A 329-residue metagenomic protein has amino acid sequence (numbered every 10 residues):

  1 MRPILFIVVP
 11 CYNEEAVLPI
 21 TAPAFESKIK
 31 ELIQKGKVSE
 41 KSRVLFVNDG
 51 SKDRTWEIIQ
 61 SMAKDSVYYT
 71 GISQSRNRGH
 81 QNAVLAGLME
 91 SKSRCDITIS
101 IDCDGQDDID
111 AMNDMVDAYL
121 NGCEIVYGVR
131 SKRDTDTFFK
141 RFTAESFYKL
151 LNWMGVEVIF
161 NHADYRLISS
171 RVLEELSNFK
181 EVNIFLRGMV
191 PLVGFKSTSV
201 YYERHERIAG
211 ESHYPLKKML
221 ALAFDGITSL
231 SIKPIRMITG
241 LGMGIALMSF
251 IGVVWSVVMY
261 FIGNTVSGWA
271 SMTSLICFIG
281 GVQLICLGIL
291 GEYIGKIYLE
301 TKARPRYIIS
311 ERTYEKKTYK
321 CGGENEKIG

Functional and structural regions predicted by a protein language model:
M1-D136: Structured catalytic core of nucleotide-sugar glycosyltransferases
M1-I4, F185-G329: Hydrophobic helical membrane-anchoring modules
S27, E31, S61, D65 (+7 more regions): Conserved amphipathic alpha-helical interaction elements at protein-protein interfaces in regulatory, energy-coupling
K37-K41, G71, V126-G128, I159-H162 (+4 more regions): Short, hydrophobic secondary-structure boundary micro-motifs
M62, E90, A118, W153 (+3 more regions): Conserved catalytic core of Hanks-type protein kinase domains
I72-E90, Q106-M189, H205-F224: Acceptor/aglycone-binding surface of glycosyltransferases and processive sugar-polymer synthases
